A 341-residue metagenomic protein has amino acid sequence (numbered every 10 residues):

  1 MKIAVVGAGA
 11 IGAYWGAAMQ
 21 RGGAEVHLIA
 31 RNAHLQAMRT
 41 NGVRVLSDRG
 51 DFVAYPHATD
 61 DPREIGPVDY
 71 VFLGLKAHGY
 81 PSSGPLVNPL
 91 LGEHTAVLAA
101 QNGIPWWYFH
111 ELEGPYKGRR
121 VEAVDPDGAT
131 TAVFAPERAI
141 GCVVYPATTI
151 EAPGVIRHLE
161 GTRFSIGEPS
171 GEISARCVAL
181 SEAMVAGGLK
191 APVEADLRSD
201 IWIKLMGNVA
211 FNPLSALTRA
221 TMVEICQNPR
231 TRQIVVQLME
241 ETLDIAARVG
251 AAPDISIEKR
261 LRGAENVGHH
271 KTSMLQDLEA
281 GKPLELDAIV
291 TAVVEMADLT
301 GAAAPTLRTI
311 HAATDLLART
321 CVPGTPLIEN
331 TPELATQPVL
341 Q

Functional and structural regions predicted by a protein language model:
M1-G50, V339: NAD(P)+-binding Rossmann beta1-loop-alpha1 motif at the extreme N-terminus of oxidoreductases
I3, E25-V26, V97, A139 (+1 more regions): Hydrophobic anchor at the start of a short beta-strand that flanks the dinucleotide cofactor-binding loop
A37, L90, T131-K204, A216-D254: Internal alpha-helical scaffold of NAD(P)-dependent oxidoreductase catalytic cores
F52-E151: Rossmann-like NAD(P)(H) cofactor-binding subdomain of soluble oxidoreductases
A58, L91, P105-K117, I156-E168 (+2 more regions): Helix-loop-beta segment of a Rossmann-like dinucleotide-binding subdomain
E224, R232-Q341: NAD(P)-dependent Rossmann-like dehydrogenase/reductase catalytic/cofactor-binding core
